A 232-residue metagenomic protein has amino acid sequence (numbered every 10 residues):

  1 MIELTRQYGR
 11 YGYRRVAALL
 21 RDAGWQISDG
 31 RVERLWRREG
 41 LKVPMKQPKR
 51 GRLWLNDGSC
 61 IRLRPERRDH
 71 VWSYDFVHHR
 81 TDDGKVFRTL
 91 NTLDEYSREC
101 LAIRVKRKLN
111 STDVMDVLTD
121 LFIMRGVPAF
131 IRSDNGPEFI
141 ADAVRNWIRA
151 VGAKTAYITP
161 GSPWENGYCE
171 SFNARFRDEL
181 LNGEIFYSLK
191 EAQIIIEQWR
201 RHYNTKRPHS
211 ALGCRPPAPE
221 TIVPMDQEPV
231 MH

Functional and structural regions predicted by a protein language model:
M1, V16, V32, W36 (+12 more regions): Mobile genetic element proteins and their domesticated derivatives, centered on retroelements and DNA transposons
M1-V71, S162, P216-Q227: Basic, flexible linker segments flanking DNA-binding modules in nucleic acid-interacting mobile-element proteins
R6-R10, D22, R64-E66, T81-D83 (+3 more regions): Conserved, non-catalytic sequence blocks in retroelement Pol enzymes and Pol-derived host proteins
H70-H79: Two-metal-ion RNase H-like nuclease active-site motif
T81, K85, L93, I103-R125 (+2 more regions): Active-site beta-loop-alpha junctions of metal-dependent nucleic acid enzymes, especially the RNase H-like/DDE
T89: Short acidic-hydrophobic catalytic motif
S133-R145, T155-D178, L189-E197, P217-I222: RNase H-like two-metal-ion nuclease catalytic core shared by retroviral integrases and related mobile-element nucleases
V151, A174-H232: C-terminal domain-tail junction helix/linker
